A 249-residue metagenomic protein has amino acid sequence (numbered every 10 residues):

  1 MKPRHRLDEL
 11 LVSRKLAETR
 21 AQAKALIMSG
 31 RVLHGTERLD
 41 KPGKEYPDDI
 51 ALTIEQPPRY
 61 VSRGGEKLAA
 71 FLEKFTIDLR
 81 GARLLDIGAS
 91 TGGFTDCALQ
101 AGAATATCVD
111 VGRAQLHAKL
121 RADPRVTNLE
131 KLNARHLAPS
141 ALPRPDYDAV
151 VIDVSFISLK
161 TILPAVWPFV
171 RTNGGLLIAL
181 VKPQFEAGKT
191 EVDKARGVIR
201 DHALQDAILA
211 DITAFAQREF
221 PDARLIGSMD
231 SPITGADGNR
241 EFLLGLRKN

Functional and structural regions predicted by a protein language model:
M1-I50: A basic, amphipathic helix-loop patch mediating RNA/tRNA/ribosome contacts
L16, E73-R80, P143: Glycine-rich helix-loop-beta junction characteristic of Rossmann-like nucleotide cofactor-binding loops
R80-S90: Conserved class I S-adenosyl-L-methionine
T91-G102: Conserved SAM-binding loop of SAM-dependent methyltransferases across substrates and taxa, primarily the Class I
T107-T161: S-adenosyl-L-methionine
K160-I178: A short glycine-rich, Lys/Arg-flanked "PGG" loop and its adjoining helix->strand segment in the class I
P183-D201: Short, glycine-/aromatic-enriched active-site segment of Class I SAM-dependent methyltransferases
I233-N249: Core SAM-dependent methyltransferase catalytic element
